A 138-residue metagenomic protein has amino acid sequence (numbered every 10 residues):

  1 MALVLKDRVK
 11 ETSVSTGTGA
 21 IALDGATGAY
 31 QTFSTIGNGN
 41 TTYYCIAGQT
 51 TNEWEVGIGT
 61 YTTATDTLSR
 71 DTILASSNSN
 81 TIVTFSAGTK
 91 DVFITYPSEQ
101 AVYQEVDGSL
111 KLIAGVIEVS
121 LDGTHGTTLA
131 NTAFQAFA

Functional and structural regions predicted by a protein language model:
M1-G25, T65, L74-A138: Glycine-rich, low-complexity segments
D7, Y30, C45: Residue-level detector of functional hotspots within protein domains
G19-I21, A29-T35: N-terminal structured subdomain of primase-like DNA metabolism proteins
D24-G28, I46-T50, D71-L74: A structural micro-motif recognizing beta-strand termini and the immediately following turn/loop segments
F33-I58: Ser/Thr/Gly-rich low-complexity blocks that favor extended beta-strand/coil architectures
E53-E55, T65-I73: Short, well-ordered strand-loop elements centered on a beta-strand within folded domains, enriched for acidic residues
T60-A64: Short beta-strand micro-motifs enriched in acidic
